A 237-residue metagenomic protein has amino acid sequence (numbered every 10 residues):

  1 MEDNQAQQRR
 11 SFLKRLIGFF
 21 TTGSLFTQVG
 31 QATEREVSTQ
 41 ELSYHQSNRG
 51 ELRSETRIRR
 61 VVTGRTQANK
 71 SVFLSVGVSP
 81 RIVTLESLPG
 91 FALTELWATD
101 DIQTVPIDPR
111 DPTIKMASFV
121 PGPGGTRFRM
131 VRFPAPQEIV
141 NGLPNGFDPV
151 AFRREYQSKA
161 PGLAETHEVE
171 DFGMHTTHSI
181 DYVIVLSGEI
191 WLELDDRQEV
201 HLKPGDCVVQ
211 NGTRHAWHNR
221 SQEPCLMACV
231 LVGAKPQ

Functional and structural regions predicted by a protein language model:
M1-S11: N-terminal secretory signal peptides
T27-R65, F73: C-terminal segment of N-terminal export signals and the immediately downstream linker at the start of the mature
L74, E193, V209-Q210: A generic structural signal for residues embedded in beta-strands
V78-L96: Short, surface-exposed, low-complexity cationic segments
R129-T177, G212-R214: Conserved short histidine dyad/triad with adjacent acidic residue
V169-K203: A short beta-strand-loop-beta hairpin characteristic of the jelly-roll/cupin
D181-Y182, C207-V209, T213-A216, Q222-Q237: A short hydrophobic beta-strand segment most commonly corresponding to one strand of the jelly-roll/cupin
